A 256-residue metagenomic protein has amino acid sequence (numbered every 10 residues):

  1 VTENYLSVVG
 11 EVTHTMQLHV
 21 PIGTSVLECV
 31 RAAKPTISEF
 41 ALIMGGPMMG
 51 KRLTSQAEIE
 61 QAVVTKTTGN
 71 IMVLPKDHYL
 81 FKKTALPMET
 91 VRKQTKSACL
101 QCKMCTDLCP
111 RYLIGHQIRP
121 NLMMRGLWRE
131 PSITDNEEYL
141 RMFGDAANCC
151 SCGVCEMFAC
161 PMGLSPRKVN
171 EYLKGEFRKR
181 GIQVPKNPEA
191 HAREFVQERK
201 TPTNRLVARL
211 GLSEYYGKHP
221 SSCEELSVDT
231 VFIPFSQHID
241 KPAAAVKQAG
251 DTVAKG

Functional and structural regions predicted by a protein language model:
V1-V154, F158-M162: Redox cofactor-anchoring modules in respiratory/redox and cofactor-processing assemblies
V30-R31, A57-E60, G217-S222, G256: Intrinsically disordered, low-complexity boundary segments flanking structured domains
D135-K255: Iron-sulfur-cluster electron-transfer modules
